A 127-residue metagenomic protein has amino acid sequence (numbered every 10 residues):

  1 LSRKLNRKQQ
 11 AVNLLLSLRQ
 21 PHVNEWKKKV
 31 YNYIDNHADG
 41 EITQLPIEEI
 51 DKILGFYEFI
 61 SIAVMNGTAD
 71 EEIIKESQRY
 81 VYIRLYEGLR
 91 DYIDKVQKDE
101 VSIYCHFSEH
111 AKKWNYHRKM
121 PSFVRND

Functional and structural regions predicted by a protein language model:
L1-A38: Membrane-proximal alpha-helical anchors
G40-I42: Short, positively charged
Q44-D127: An amphipathic alpha-helical interaction surface
